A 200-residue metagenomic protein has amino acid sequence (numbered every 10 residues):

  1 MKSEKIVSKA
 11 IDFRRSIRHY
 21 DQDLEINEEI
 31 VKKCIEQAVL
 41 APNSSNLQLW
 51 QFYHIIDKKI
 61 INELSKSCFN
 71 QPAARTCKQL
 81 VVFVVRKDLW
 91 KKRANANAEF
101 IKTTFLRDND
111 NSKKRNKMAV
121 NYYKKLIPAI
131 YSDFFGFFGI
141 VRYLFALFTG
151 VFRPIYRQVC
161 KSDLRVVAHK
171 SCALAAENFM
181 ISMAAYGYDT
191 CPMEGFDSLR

Functional and structural regions predicted by a protein language model:
M1-R200: Acidic, surface-exposed loops and disordered segments
